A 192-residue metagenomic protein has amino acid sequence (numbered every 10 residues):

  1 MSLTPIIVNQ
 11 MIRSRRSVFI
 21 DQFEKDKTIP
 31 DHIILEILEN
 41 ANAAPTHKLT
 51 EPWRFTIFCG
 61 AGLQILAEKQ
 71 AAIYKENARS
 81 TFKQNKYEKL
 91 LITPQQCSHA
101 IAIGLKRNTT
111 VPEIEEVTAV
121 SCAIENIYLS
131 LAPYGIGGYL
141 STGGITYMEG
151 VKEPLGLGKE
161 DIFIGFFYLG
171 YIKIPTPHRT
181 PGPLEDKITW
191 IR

Functional and structural regions predicted by a protein language model:
M1-Q96, R192: N-terminal amphipathic, basic helical "cap/leader" segment at the start of enzyme domains
S2-R13, I164-R192: C-terminal helix-cap and adjacent tail motif
S17, K106-R107: Short connector loops/turns at beta-strand edges and beta->alpha or beta->beta junctions
A41, I101, R107-E153: Small-aliphatic-rich amphipathic alpha-helix that forms the alpha element of a beta-alpha
K152-I164: Short, electropositive alpha-helical surface patch
